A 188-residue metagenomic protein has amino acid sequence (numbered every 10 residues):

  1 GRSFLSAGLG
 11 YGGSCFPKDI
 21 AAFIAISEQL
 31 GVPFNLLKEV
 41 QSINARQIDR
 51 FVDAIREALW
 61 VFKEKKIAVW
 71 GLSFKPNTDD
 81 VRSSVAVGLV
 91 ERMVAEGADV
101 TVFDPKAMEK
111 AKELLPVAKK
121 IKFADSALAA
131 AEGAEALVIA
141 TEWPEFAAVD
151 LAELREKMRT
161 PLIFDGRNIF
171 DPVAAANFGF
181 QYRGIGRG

Functional and structural regions predicted by a protein language model:
G1-G188: Structural/interface elements that position substrates and couple domains in central-metabolism enzymes
